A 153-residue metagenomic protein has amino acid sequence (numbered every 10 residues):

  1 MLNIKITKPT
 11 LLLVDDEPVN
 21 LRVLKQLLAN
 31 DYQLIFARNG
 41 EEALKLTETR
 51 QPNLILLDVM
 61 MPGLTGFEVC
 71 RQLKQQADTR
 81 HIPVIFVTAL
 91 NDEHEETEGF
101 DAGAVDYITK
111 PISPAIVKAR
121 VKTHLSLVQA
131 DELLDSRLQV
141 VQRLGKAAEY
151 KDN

Functional and structural regions predicted by a protein language model:
M1-L12, K25: Non-catalytic signal-transmission and effector/linker regions of two-component phosphorelay proteins
I6, E17-F36, K45: Two-component/phosphorelay signaling modules centered on CheY-like receiver
D15-D16, D58, T88: Active-site residues of response regulator receiver
V19, R38-E42, N53, T65-R71: Acidic catalytic/metal-coordinating carboxylates
M61: Receiver (REC) domain active-site loop signature in two-component systems and cognate sites in sensor histidine kinases
I108-V121: C-terminal output helix
T123-N153: Acidic/His-rich, divalent-metal-binding segments that scaffold phosphate/diphosphate chemistry
